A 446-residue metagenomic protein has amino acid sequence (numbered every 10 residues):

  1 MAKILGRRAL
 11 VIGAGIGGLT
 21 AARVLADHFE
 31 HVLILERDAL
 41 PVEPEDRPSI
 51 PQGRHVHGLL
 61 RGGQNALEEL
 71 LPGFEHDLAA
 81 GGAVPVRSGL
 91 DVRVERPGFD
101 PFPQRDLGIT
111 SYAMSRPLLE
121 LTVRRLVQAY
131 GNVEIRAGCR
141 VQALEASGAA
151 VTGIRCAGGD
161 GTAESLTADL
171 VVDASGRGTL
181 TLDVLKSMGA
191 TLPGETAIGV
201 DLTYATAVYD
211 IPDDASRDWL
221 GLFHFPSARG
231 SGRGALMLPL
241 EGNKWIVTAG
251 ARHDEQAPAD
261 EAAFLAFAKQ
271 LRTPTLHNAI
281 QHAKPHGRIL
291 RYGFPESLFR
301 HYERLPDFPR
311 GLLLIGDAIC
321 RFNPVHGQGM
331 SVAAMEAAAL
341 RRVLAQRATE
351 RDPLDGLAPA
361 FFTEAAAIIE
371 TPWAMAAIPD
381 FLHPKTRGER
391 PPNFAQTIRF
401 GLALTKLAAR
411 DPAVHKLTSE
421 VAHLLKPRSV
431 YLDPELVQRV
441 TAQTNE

Functional and structural regions predicted by a protein language model:
A2-G17, L33: Beta1/beta-strand and adjacent pyrophosphate-binding region of the FAD-binding site in flavoprotein oxidoreductases
V24, P44-V94: N-terminal FAD cofactor-binding segment of flavoenzymes
A26-P51, F361: Glycine-rich FAD pyrophosphate-binding loop
G58-L59, D106-R125, A174, L180 (+1 more regions): Short beta-strand to alpha-helix junction loop
R96-R116, G153, A249-R252: Helix-loop-beta segment of a Rossmann-like dinucleotide-binding subdomain
A113, N243, E255-A360, E364-I368: FAD/FMN-dependent oxidoreductases across multiple families
A129-F267, L271: Predominantly flavin-linked oxidoreductase catalytic cores and closely associated redox partners
R342-E446: C-terminal helical "tail/cap" subdomain of flavin- and related membrane-associated enzymes
